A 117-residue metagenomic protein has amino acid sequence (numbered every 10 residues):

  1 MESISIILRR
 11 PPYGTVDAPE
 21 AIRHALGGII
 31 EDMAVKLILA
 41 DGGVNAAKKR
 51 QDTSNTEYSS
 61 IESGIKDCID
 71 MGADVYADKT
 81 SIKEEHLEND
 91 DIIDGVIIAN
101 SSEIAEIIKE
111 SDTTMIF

Functional and structural regions predicted by a protein language model:
M1-S5: Extreme N-terminal starter segment of soluble prokaryotic enzymes
I6-P19, A47-N55: Short, glycine-rich nucleotide/cofactor-binding loops
A18-L37: Histidine-anchored nucleotide/phosphate-binding helix
T53-T80: A glycine-rich helix N-cap at a beta->alpha junction
V75, T114-M115: Short, well-ordered beta-strand core segments
G95-S101: Short acidic-hydrophobic, aromatic-tinged amphipathic segments that line or gate anion-handling sites
S111: An anion/phosphate-binding loop that grips the pyrophosphate of nucleotide cofactors and donors
